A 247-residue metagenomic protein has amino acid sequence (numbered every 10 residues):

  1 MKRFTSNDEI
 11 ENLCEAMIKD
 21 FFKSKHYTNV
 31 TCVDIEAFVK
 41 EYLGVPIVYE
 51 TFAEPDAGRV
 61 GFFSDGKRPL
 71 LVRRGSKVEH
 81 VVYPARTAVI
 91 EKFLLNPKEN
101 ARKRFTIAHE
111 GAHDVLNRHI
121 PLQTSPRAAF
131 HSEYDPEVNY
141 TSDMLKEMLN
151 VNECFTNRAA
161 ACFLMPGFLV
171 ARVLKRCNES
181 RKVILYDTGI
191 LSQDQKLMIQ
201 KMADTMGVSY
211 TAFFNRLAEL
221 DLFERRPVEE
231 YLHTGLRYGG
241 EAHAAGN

Functional and structural regions predicted by a protein language model:
M1-N247: Active-site hotspot residues in diverse enzymes, especially metal/ion-binding acidic/histidine motifs
